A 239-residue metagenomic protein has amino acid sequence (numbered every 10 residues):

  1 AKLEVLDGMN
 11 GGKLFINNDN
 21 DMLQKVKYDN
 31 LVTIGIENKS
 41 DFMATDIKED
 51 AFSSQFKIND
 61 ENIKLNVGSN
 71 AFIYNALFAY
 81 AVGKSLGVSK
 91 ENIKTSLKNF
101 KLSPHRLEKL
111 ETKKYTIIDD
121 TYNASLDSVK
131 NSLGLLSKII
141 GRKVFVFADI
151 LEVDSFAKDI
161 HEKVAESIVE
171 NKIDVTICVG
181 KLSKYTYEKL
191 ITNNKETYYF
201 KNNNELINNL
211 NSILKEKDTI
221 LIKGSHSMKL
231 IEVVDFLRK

Functional and structural regions predicted by a protein language model:
A1-T116, G141, E166-V175, S183-E196: Acidic, Mg2+-coordinating active-site environments of NTP-dependent enzymes
N17, A76, V144-I150, K223: Short beta-strands and strand-loop turn motifs
D19-D21, N123-A124, I150-V153, L182 (+2 more regions): Short glycine-rich anion-binding loops that position phosphate/pyrophosphate groups of nucleotides and phosphorylated
L65-V67, I118-D119, V153-D154, K223-G224: Thr-Gly-centered strand-to-loop micro-motif
F78, K215-K223: Short SAM/SAH-binding signature in class I
S103-H105, T121-N131: Glycine-rich phosphate/pyrophosphate-binding beta-alpha loops
P104-R106, S227, I231-V233: ATP-dependent carboxylate/acyl-activation modules
T121, R142-F145, L151-D218: C-terminal helical cap/extension that packs against the catalytic core of soluble nucleotide-cofactor enzymes
